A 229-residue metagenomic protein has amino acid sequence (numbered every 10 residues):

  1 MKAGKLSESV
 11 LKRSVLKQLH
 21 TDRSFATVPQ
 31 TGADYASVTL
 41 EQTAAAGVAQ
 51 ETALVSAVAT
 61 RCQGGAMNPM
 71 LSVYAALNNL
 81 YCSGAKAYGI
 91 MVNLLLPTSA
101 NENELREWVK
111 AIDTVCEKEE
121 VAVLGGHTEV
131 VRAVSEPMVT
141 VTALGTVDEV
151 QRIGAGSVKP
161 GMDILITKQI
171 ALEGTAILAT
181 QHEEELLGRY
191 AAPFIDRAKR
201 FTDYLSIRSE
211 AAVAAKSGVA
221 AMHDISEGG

Functional and structural regions predicted by a protein language model:
M1-G229: Helix-biased detector of long, well-ordered alpha-helical tracts
